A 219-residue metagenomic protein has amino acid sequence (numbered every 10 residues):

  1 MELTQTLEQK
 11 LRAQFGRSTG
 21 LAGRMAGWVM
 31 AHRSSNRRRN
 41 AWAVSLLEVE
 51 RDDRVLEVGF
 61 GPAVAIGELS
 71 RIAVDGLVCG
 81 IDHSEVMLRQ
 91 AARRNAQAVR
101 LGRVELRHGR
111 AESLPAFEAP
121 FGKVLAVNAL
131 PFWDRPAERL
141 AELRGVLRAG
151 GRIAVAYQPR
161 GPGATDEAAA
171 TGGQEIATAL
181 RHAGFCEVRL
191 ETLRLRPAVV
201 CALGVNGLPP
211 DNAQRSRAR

Functional and structural regions predicted by a protein language model:
R24-V44, E167-A169: Conserved SAM-binding loop and adjacent beta-strand
R54-S113: Class I SAM-dependent methyltransferase SAM/SAH-binding core
A73, W133-D134, L147-R148: Helix-to-beta-strand junctions that scaffold the AdoMet/dcAdoMet cofactor pocket in Class I SAM-dependent enzymes
E112-V124: A short acidic, Gly/Pro-enriched loop at the edge of an enzyme's catalytic core that lines a small-molecule cofactor
K123-P136: A short SAM/SAH-binding and catalytic strip from SAM-dependent methyltransferases
A137-A149: A short glycine-rich, Lys/Arg-flanked "PGG" loop and its adjoining helix->strand segment in the class I
G150-Q158: Conserved beta-strand signature within the Rossmann-like core of class I S-adenosyl-L-methionine
R194-R219: Core SAM-dependent methyltransferase catalytic element
